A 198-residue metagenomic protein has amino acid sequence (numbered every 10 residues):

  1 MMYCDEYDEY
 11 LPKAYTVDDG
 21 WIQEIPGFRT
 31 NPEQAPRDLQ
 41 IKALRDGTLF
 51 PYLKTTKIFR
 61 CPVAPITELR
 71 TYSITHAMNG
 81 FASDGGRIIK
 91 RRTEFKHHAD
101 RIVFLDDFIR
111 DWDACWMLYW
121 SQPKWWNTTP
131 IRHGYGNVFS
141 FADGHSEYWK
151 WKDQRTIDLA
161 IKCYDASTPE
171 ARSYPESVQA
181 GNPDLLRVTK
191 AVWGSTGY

Functional and structural regions predicted by a protein language model:
M1-Y198: Short, well-structured segments within or immediately adjacent to enzyme catalytic domains that line ligand-binding
